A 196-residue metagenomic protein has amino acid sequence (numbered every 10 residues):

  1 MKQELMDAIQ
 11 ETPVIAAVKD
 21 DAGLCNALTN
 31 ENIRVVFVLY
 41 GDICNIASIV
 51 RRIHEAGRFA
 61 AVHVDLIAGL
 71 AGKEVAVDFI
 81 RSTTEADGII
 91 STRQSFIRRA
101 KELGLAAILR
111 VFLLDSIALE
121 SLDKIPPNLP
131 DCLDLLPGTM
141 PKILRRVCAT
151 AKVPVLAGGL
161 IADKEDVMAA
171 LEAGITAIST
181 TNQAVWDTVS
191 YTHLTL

Functional and structural regions predicted by a protein language model:
M1-E55, F59, A68-L70, E85: Conserved N-terminal beta1-alpha1 strand-loop-helix module at the mouth
A8-V14, A56-V64, L103-V111, A149-G158: Short beta-strand/loop segments at the ligand-binding rim of alpha/beta enzyme cores
I15-K19, V35-D42, H63-G69, A86-T92 (+2 more regions): Catalytic beta/alpha-barrel core
V18-L28, I117-K124, D163: Short, acidic/polar
A27, R93, A170: Conserved, mostly hydrophobic/aromatic
G41-I53, G69-E74, T92-L103, L114-E120 (+3 more regions): Active-site-adjacent beta->alpha loops and helix N-cap segments on the catalytic face of soluble alpha/beta enzymes
L160-D166, A173-S190: Glycine-rich phosphate-binding active-site loops on the catalytic face of alpha/beta enzymes
Y191-L196: Conserved small/polar residues in nucleotide/adenosyl-binding loops
